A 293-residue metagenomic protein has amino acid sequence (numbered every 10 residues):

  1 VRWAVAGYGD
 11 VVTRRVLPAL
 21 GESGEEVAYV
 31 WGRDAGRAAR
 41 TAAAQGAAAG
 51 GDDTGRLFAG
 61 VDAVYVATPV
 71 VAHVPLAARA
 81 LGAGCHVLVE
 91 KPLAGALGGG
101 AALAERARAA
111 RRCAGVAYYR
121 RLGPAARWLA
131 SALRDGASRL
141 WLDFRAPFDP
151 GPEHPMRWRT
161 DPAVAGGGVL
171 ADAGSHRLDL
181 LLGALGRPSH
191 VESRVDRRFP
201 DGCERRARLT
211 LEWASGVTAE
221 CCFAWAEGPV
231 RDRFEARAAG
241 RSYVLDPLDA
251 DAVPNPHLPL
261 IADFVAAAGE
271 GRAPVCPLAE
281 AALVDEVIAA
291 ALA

Functional and structural regions predicted by a protein language model:
V1-Q45: N-terminal Rossmann-like dinucleotide-binding module
V12, G51, V89-E90, A114-V116: Hydrophobic residues in well-ordered beta-strands that form the structural core
Q45-L103: Beta-loop-alpha module in the N-terminal Rossmann-like domain of NAD(P)-dependent dehydrogenases, especially those
A47, A83-C85, A110-C113, V217: A short helix->loop->beta-strand "cap" motif at the edges of active sites that frequently abuts
A63-V66, R112, A214, D263-A293: C-terminal helix-rich "cap/oligomerization" subdomain common to oxidoreductases
A102-R120, G136-L142: Rossmann-fold dehydrogenase core element
R120-E192, F199: Predominantly a Rossmann-like dinucleotide-binding segment in NAD(P)-dependent oxidoreductases
L178-D249, I261-E270, A289: Contiguous beta-strand/loop segments that form the cofactor/metal-binding neighborhood of enzyme cores
